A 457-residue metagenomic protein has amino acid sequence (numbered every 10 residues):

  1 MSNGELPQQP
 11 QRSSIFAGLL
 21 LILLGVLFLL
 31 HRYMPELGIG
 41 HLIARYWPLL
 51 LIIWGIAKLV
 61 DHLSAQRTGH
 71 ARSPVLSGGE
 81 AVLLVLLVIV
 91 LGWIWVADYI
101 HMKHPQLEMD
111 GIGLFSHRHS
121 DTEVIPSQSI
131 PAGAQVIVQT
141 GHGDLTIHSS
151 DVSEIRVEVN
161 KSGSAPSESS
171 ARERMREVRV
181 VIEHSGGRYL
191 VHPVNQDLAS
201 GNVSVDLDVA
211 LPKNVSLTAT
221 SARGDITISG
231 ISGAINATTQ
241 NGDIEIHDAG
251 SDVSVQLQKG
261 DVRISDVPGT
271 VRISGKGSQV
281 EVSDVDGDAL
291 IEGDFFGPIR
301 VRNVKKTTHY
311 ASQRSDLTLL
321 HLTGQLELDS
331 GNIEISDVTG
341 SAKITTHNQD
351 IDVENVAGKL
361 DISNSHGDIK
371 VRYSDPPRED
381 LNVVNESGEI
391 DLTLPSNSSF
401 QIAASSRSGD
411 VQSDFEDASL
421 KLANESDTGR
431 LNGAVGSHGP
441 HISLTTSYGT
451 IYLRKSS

Functional and structural regions predicted by a protein language model:
M1-E158, S162, H192-D206, A210 (+4 more regions): Alpha-helical transmembrane segments and their membrane-interface anchoring/capping motifs
H70, P166, S170-V180: Periplasmic N-terminal soluble interaction domains immediately after the signal peptide in Gram-negative
H119-D121, I182, R372: Transition segment at domain starts
P126, A132-A134, G141, D151-V157 (+13 more regions): Envelope-exposed proteins and targeting segments
V157-A171, Q401, R407-D414: Short aromatic-acidic-glycine turn motif
E173, H184, R188-V194, S426-V435: Generic recognition of long tandem-repeat/solenoid scaffolds
L198, N202, A210, I244 (+2 more regions): Short, surface-exposed interaction patches in beta-rich subdomains that mediate adhesion/assembly near membranes
L217-S274: Right-handed parallel beta-helix
